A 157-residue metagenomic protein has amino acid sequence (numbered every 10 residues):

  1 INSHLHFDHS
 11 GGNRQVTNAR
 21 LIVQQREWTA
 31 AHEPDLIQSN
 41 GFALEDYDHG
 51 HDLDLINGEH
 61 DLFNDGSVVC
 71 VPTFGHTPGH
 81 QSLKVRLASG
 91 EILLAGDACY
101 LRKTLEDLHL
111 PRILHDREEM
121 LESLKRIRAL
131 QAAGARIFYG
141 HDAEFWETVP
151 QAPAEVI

Functional and structural regions predicted by a protein language model:
I1-V23: Active-site metal-binding motif and surrounding structural segment of the metallo-beta-lactamase
L5, R26-E27, H76-T77, D97-A98 (+1 more regions): Active-site metal-binding loops of divalent metal-dependent hydrolases
H9-G11, A31, F145-T148: Short catalytic/ligand-binding loop motif for oxyanion handling, primarily in non-cytosolic enzymes, centered on
G11, D52-R102: Catalytic core of the metallo-beta-lactamase
G12, A31-D35, S82: A short secondary-structure junction signal
R14-N18, L36-Q38, L108-L110, Q151-A154: Short, glycine/charged-enriched secondary-structure capping and boundary segments
R20, Q24-P72, D116-G134: Metallo-beta-lactamase
A88-I157: Cap/insert and terminal regions of metallo-dependent hydrolase folds
